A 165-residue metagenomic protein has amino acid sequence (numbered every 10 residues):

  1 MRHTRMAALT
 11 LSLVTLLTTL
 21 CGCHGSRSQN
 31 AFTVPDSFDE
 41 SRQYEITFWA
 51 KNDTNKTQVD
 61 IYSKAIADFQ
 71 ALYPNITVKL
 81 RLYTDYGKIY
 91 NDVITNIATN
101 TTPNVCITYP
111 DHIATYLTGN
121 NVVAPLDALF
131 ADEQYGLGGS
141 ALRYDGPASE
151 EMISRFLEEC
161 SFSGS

Functional and structural regions predicted by a protein language model:
M1-I46, A71: Short, low-complexity disordered leader/linker segments with a strong preference for bacterial N-terminal type II
F38, D111-S165: Hinge/lid segment of periplasmic solute-binding proteins
S41-N55, I76-R81, V105: Short, well-ordered beta-strand elements
T54-T77: Short, polar/charged alpha-helical segment
L82-D92: Short helix-initiation/N-cap motifs at beta->coil->alpha
Y90-T101: Short helices/loops that flank or line small-molecule/ion binding pockets
T101-T108: Periplasmic-binding protein-like
